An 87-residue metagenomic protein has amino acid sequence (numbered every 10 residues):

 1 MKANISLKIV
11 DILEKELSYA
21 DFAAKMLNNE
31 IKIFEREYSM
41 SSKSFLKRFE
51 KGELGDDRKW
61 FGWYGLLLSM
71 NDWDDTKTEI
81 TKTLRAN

Functional and structural regions predicted by a protein language model:
M1-E14: Short, charge-rich amphipathic alpha-helices with coiled-coil/heptad character
A3-I5, A23-K25, E35, L46: Hydrophobic alpha-helical segments with strong N-terminal bias
A3-N4, T78, K82-N87: Short acidic DE-rich linear segments
L13-L27, I31-F34, L66, M70-W73 (+1 more regions): Amphipathic alpha-helical coiled-coil segments
K32-L54: Short E/K-rich amphipathic alpha-helical oligomerization segments
F49-Y64, L68: Short, glycine/alanine-rich amphipathic alpha-helical segment that often forms an alpha-turn-alpha hairpin
